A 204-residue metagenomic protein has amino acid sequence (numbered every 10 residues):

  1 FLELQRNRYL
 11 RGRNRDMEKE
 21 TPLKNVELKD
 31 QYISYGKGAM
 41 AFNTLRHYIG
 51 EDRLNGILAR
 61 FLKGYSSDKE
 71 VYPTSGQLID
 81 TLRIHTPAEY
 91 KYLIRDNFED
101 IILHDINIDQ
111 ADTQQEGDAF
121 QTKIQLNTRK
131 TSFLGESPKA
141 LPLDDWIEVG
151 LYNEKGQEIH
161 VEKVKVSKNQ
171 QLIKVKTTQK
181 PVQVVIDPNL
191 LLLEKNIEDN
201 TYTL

Functional and structural regions predicted by a protein language model:
F1-M17: Post-HExxH zinc-binding segment in Zn-dependent metallohydrolases
N14-L28: The feature captures the short pre-catalytic strand/loop hairpin that immediately precedes and shapes the active-site
K19, I94, E198: Glycine-rich, flexible loop/turn motifs
K24, G36-K37, P181: Short hydrophobic/aromatic segments of transmembrane alpha-helices and their interfaces
Q31-T122: Amphipathic alpha-helical substructures
F42-L45, I94, V149, V184 (+1 more regions): Hydrophobic, well-ordered secondary-structure elements that form the walls of internal hydrophobic environments
K91, H104-N107, A111-V166, Q170-P188: Beta-strand-rich binding/interaction modules
P188-Y202: Short acidic/polar inter-strand loop motif in beta-rich domains
